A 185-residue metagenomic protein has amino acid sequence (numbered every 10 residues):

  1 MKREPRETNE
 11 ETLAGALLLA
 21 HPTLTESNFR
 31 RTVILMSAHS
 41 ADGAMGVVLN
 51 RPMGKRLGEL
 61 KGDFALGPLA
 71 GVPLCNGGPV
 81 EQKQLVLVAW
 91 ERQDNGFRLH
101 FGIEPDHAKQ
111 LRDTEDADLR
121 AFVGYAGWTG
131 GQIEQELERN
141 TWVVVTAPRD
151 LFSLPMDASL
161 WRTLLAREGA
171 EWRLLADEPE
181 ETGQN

Functional and structural regions predicted by a protein language model:
M1-N185: A short aromatic-anchored loop/beta-hairpin motif
